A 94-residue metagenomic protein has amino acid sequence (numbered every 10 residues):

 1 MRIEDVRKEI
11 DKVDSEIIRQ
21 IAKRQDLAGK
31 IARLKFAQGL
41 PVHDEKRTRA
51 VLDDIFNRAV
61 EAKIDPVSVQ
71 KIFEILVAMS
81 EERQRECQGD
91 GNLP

Functional and structural regions predicted by a protein language model:
M1-P94: Domain-level signature for soluble enzymes in the chorismate/prephenate branch of the shikimate pathway
